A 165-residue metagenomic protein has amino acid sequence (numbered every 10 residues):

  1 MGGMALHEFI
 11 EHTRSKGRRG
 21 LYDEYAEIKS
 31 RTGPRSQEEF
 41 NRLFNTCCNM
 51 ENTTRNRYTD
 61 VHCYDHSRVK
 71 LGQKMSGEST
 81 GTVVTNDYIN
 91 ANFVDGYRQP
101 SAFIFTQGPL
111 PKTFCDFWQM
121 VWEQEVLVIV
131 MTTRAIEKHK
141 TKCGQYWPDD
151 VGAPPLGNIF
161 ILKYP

Functional and structural regions predicted by a protein language model:
M1-P165: Cys-based phosphatases of the PTP/DUSP/CDC25 superfamily and their flanking regulatory architecture
